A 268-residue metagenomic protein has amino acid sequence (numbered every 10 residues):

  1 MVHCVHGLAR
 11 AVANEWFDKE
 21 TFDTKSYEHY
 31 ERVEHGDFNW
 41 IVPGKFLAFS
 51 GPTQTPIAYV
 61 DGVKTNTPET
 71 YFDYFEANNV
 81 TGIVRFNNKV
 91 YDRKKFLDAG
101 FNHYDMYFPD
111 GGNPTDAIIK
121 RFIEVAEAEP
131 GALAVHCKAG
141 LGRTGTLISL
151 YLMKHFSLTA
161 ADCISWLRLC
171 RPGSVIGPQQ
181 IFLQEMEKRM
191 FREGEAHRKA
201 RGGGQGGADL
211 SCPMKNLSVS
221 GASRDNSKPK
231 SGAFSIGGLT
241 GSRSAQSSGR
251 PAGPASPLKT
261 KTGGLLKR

Functional and structural regions predicted by a protein language model:
M1-K45, F49-Q54, V63, P114-I119 (+3 more regions): PTP/DSP superfamily signal
F46-E76, V80-E124: Active-site-proximal segments of catalytic enzyme domains that coordinate small-molecule cofactors or metal ions
